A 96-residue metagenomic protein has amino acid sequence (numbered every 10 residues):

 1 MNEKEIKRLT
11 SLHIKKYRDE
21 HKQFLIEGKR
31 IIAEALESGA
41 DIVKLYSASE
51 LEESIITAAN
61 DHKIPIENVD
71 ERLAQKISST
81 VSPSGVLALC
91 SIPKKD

Functional and structural regions predicted by a protein language model:
M1-I55: Boundary-proximal intrinsically disordered activation/regulatory segments immediately upstream of a helical core
N2-E3, A48, D70-L73, D96: General structural signal for secondary-structure boundaries
K29, K94-D96: A short, well-structured juxtamembrane/interface segment
A59-K94: Glycine/small-residue-rich loop that forms an oxyanion/phosphate-binding "nest" at active or ligand-binding sites
